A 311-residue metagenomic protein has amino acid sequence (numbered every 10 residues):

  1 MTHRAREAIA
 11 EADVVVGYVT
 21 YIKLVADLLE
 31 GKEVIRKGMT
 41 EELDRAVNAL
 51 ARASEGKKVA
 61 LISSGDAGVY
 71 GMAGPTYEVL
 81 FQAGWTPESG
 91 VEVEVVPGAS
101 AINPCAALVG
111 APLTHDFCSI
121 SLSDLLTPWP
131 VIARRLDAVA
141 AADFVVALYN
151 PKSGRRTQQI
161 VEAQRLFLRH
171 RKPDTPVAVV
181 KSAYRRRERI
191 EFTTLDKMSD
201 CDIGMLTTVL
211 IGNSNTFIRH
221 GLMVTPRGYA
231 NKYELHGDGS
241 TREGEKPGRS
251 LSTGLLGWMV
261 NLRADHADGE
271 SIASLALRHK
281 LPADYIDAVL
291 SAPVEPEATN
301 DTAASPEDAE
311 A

Functional and structural regions predicted by a protein language model:
M1-V93, S199, H236-S252, L256 (+4 more regions): Class I S-adenosyl-L-methionine
H3, G71-A142: Class I SAM-dependent methyltransferase SAM-binding "motif I" and its flanking Rossmann-like core
G65-Y70, A99-A101, S153-R156, P282: Gly/Ser/Thr-rich loops at beta-strand to alpha-helix junctions that form or flank small-molecule/cofactor-binding
A141-G254, V260, D308-E310: A contiguous loop/helix-start segment that scaffolds small-molecule binding in enzyme catalytic cores
S271, L275-A276: Short alpha-helical "recognition helix" segments of helix-turn-helix
L290: DNA major-groove recognition helix of helix-turn-helix
